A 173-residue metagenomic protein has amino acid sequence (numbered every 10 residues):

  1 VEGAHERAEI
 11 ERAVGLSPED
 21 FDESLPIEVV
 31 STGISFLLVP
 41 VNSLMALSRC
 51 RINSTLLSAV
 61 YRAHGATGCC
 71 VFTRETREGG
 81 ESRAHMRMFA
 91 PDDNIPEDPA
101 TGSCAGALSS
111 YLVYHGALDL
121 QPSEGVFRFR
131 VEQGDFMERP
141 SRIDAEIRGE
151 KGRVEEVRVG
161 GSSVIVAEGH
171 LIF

Functional and structural regions predicted by a protein language model:
V1-F173: Active-site proximal loop and beta-alpha junction motif in alpha/beta enzyme cores
